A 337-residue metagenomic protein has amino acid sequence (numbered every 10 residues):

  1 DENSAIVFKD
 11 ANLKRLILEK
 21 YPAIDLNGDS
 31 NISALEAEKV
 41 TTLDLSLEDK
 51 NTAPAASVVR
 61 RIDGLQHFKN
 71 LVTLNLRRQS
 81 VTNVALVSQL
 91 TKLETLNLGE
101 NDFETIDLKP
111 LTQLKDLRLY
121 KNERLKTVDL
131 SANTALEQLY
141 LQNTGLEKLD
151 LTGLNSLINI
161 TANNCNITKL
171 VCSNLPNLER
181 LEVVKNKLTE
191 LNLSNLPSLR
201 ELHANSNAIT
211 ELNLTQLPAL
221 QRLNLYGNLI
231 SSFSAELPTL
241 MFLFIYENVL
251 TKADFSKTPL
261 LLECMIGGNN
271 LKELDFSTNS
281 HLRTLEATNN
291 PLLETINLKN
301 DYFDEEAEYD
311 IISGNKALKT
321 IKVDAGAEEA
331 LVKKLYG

Functional and structural regions predicted by a protein language model:
D1-T73, S80, L86, T91 (+6 more regions): N-terminal capping/linker segments that flank leucine-rich repeat
T41-S46, L74-L76, E94-L98, K115-L119 (+11 more regions): Conserved hydrophobic beta-strand positions in leucine-rich repeat
I62-L65, V84-V87, I106-L108, T127-V128 (+10 more regions): Canonical leucine-rich repeat
F68-L71, Q89-L93, P110-L114, N122 (+13 more regions): Leucine-rich repeat
R78-F103, K109-T112, D116-K121: Right-handed parallel beta-helix
Q79, N101, N122, T144 (+8 more regions): Consensus "Asn ladder" position of solenoid repeat domains
R222-L229, M241-H281: Eukaryotic tandem repeat interaction scaffolds
